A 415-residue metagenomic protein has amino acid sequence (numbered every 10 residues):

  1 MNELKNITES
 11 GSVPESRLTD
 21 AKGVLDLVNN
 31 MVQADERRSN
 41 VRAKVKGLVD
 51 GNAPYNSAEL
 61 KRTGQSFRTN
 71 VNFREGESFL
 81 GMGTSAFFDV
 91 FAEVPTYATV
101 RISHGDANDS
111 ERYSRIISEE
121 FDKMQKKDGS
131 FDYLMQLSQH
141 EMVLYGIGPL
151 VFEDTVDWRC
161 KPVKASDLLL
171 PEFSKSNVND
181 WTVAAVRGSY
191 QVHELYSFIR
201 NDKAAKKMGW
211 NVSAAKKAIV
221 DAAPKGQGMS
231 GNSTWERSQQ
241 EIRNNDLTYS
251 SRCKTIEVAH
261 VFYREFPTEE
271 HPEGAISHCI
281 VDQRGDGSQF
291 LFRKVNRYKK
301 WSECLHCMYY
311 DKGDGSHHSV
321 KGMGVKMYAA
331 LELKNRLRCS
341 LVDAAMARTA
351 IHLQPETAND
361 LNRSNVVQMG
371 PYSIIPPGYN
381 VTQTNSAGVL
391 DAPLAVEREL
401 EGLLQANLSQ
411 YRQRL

Functional and structural regions predicted by a protein language model:
M1-E273, A392, R398-E399: Extended, helix-rich architectural segments
R37, V41, K126-L134, L144-G148 (+4 more regions): Intrinsically disordered or highly flexible coil/loop and linker segments, enriched in small and charged/polar residues
R74-R115, V281, G287-G313, M346-L415: Long amphipathic alpha-helical segments
P149-L150, D154-V156, F262-P267, I280-G285 (+3 more regions): Short, flexible loop/turn elements at secondary-structure junctions
V151-E153, R159-K161, L168-P171, V281 (+3 more regions): Internal mixed beta-strand/loop scaffold within catalytic domains of large alpha/beta enzymes
Q289, K294, Y309-D314, H318-G322 (+2 more regions): Noncatalytic, helix-rich "gating/capping" subdomain that lines the substrate-entry/channel surface of large enzyme
V320-M327, E332, Q383-L394: Hydrophobic alpha-helical scaffolding
A329, L333-R336, S340, V396-E399 (+1 more regions): Charged, amphipathic alpha-helical oligomerization/scaffolding segments
